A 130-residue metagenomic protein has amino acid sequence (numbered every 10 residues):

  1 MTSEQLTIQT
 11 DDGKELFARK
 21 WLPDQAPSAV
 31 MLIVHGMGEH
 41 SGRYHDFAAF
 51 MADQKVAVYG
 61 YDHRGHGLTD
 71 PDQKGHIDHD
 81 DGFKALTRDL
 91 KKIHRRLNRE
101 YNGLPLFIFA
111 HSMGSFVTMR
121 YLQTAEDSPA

Functional and structural regions predicted by a protein language model:
M1-Q25: N-terminal cap/lid segment of alpha/beta-hydrolase-fold proteins
A18-D24, M31, F47, P71 (+2 more regions): A structural signal for the main folded, soluble domain(s) of proteins
S28-A29, K55-V56, G103-P105: Short coil/turn segments at beta-strand junctions that form active-site/ligand-binding loops
S28-G36: Short beta-strand element of the alpha/beta-hydrolase
G36-E39, M113: Active-site glycine-rich loops that stabilize anionic/oxyanionic intermediates across multiple enzyme folds
R43, A48-Q73: Conserved alpha/beta-hydrolase
H79-N98: Alpha/beta-hydrolase active-site loop
N98, N102-A130: Primarily recognizes the serine-hydrolase "nucleophile elbow" in alpha/beta-hydrolase and SGNH/GDSL folds
